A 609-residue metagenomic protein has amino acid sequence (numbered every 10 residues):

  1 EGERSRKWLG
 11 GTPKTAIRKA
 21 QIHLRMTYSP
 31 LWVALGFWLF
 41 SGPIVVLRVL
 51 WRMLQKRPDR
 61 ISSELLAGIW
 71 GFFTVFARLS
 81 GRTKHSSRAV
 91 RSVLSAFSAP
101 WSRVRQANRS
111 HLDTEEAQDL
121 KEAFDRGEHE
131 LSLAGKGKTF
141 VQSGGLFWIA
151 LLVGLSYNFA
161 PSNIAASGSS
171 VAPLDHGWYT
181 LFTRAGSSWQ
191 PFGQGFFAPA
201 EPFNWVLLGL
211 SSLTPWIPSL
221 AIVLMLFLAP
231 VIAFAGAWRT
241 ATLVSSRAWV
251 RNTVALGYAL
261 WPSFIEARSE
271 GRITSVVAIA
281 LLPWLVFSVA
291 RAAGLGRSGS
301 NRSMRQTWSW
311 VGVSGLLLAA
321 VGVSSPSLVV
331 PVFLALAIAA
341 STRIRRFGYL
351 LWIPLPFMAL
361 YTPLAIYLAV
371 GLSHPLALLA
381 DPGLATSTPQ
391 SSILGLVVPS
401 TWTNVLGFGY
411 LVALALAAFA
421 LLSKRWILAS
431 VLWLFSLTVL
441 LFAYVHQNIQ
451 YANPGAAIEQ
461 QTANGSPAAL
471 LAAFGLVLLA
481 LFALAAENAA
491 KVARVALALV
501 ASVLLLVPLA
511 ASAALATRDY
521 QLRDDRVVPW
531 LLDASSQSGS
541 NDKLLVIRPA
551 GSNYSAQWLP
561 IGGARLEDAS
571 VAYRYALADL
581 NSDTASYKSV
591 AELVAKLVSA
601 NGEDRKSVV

Functional and structural regions predicted by a protein language model:
G2-F76: Active-site-adjacent helix/loop segment of glycosyltransferases that harbors family-specific signature motifs
E122-F159: Start-transfer (signal-anchor) and selected internal transmembrane alpha helices of multi-pass inner/ER membrane
T139, L155-S288, G296-M304: Active-site lumenal/periplasmic loops and adjacent helix-entry segments of GT-C-fold, multi-pass membrane
S167-H176, P191, G195, F264-V276 (+2 more regions): Membrane-helix boundary/interfacial segments in multi-pass membrane proteins
T183-Q190, I353-R425, R526: Periplasmic/ER-lumenal interhelical loops and adjacent helix-loop junctions in multi-pass membrane proteins
P230-L243, W249-T342, Y349-A365, L504-P508 (+1 more regions): Membrane-embedded helix bundles of polyisoprenyl
M358, A486-A511: Signature aromatic-anchored transmembrane alpha helix within multi-pass, membrane-resident enzymes that catalyze glycan
L506-V609: Extracytoplasmic
